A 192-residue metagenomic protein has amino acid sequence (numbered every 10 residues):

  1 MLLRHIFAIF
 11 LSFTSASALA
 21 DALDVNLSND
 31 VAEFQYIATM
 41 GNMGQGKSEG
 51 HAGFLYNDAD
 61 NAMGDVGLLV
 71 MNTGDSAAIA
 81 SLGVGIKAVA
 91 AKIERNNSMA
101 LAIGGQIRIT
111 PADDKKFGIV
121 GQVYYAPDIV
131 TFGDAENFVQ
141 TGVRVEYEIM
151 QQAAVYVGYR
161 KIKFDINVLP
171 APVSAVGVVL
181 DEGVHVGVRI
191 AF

Functional and structural regions predicted by a protein language model:
M1-A22: Cleavable N-terminal export/targeting peptides
A18-V70, A191: Short glycine/proline- and aromatic-enriched beta-strand/turn motifs that initiate or cap beta-hairpins
V25-N29, G50-Y56, V66-L68, V84-A90 (+2 more regions): Transmembrane beta-barrel strands of outer-membrane/channel proteins
S28-F34, G46-S48, D60-V66, A80 (+3 more regions): Residues that define the transmembrane beta-barrel architecture of outer-membrane proteins
F34-M40, F54, V66-T73, I86-A88 (+4 more regions): Residues on the lipid-exposed face of transmembrane beta-strands in outer-membrane beta-barrel proteins
N42-G50, D75-L82, D113-I119, Q151-V155: Repeated loop/turn-to-beta-strand initiation elements of outer-membrane beta-barrel proteins
G53-A59, T73-D75, K87-R95, Y124-F132 (+1 more regions): Sequence/structural signature of outer-membrane beta-barrel proteins
E146-F192: Predominantly the C-terminal beta-signal and adjacent terminal strand-loop region of outer-membrane beta-barrel
